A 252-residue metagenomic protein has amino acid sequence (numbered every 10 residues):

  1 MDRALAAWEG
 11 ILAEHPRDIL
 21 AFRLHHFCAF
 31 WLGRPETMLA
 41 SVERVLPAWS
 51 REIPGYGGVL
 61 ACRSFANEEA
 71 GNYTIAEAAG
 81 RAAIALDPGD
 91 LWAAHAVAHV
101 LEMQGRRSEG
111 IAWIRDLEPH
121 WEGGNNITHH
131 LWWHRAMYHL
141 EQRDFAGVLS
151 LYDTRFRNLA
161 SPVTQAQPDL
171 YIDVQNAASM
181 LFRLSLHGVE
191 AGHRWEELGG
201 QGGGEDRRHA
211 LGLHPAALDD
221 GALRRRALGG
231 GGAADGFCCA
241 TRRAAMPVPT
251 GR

Functional and structural regions predicted by a protein language model:
D2-L39: Hydrophobic alpha-helical hairpins/lids featuring a short glycine-rich hinge
G10-I11, V45-W49, A82-A83, L117 (+1 more regions): Canonical positions in the second alpha-helix
H15-F22, E52-L60, P88-H95, G124-W132 (+3 more regions): Generic helix N-cap/helix-start motif at coil->alpha-helix transitions
H25, A29-L32, N67, V100-L101 (+5 more regions): Residue at a conserved register position within TPR or TPR-like alpha-solenoid repeats
H139-R252: Helix-coil-helix junctions within alpha-helical repeat/solenoid scaffolds
